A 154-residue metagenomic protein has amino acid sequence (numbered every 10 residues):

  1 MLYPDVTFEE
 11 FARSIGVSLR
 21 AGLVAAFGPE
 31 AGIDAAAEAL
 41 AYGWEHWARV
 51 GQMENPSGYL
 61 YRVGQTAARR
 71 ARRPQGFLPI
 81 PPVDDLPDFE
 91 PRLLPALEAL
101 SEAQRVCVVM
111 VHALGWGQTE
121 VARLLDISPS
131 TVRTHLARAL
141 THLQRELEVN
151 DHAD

Functional and structural regions predicted by a protein language model:
M1-A21: A short, charge-rich alpha-helical start-of-domain segment used by transcription regulators
A12, R20, P29-H46: Conserved RNAP core-binding helix
G16, R20, V24, L40 (+3 more regions): C-terminal flanking helix
L23-A26, R92-L100: Short amphipathic alpha-helical boundary/capping segments
E45-Q52, R62-P81: Arg/Lys-rich amphipathic alpha helix in sigma70-family domain 2
Q65, L125-D154: DNA-recognition helix of helix-turn-helix
R70, P74-L97, G117, H152: Internal acidic/polar
C107-V111: A short pre-motif secondary-structure segment
